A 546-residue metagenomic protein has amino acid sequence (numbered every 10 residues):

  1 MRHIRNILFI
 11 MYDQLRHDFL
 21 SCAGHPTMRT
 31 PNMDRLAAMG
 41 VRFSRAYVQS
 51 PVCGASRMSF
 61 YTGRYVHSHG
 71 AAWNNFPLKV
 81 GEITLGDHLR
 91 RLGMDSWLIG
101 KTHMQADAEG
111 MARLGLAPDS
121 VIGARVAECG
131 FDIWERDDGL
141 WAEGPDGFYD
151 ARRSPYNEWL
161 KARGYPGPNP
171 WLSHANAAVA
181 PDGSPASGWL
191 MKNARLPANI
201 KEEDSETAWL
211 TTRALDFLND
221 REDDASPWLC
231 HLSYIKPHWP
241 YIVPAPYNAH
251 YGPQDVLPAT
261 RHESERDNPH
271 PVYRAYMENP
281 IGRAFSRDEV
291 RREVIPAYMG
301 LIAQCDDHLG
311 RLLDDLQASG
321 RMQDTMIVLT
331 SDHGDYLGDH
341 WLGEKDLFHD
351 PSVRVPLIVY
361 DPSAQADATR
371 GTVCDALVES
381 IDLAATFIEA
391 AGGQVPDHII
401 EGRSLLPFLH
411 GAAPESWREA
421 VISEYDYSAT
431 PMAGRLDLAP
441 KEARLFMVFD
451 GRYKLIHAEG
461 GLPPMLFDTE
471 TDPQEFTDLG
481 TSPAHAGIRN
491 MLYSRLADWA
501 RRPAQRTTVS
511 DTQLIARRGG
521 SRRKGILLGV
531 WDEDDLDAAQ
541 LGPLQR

Functional and structural regions predicted by a protein language model:
M1-A458, P464, P473-S494, G525-R546: Formylglycine-dependent sulfatase
L406-H410, D511-K524: Amphipathic alpha-helical surface "interface" segments used for docking/oligomerization or membrane association within
E470: A short, internal acetyl-CoA/4′-phosphopantetheine-binding micro-motif in the GNAT/acyltransferase core
P483-G519: A contiguous, mid-protein "functional segment" used to position or interact with cofactors/ions or partner subunits
